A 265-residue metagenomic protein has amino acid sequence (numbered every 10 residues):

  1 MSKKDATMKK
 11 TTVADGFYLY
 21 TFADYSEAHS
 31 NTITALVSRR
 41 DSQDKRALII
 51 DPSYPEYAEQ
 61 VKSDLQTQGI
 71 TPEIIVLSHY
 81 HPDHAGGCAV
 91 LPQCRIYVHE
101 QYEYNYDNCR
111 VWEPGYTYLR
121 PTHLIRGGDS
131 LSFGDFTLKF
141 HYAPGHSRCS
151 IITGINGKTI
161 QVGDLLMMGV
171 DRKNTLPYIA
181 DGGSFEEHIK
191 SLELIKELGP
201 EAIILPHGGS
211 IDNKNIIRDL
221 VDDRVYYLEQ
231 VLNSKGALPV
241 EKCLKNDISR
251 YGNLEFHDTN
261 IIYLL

Functional and structural regions predicted by a protein language model:
S2-K3, E193-A202, G209-L265: Accessory terminal helices/loops
K3-T7, T11-D15, S63, V98-Y142 (+2 more regions): Metallo-beta-lactamase
T7-D64, I152-D164: Conserved beta-strand hairpin/beta-sheet module of binuclear metal-dependent hydrolase folds, prominently
E27-S30, R110-H123, L165-L176, Q230: Active-site-proximal loop/helix segment associated with metal-binding centers of metalloenzymes
H29, Y54-L131: Active-site HxH/HxHxD metal-binding segment of metal-dependent hydrolases
I50-P52, E73-D83, I96-H99, Y142-G145 (+2 more regions): Active-site neighborhood of phospho(di)ester-bond hydrolases with catalytic His/Asp-centered motifs
L65, G87-Q93, T153-I155, I195-K196 (+1 more regions): Alpha-helix C-terminal capping segments
T137, Y142-P144, R148-Q230: Metallo-beta-lactamase
